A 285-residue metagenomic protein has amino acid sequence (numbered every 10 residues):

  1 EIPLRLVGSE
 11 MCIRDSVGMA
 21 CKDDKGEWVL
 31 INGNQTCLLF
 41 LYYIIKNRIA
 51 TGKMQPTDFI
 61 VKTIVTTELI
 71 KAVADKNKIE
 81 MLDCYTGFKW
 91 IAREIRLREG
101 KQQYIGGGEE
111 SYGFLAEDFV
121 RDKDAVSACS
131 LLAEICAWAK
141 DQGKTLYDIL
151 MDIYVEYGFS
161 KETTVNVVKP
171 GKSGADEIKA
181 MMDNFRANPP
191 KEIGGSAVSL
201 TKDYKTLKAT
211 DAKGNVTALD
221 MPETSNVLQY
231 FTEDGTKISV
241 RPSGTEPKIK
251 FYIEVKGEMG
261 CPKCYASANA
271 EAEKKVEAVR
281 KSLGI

Functional and structural regions predicted by a protein language model:
E1-I13: Single conserved hydrophobic/aromatic residue that forms the stacking wall/gate of nucleotide- or nucleobase-binding
S9, M19-V29, N47-R241, M259-Y265 (+1 more regions): Phosphate-binding and adjacent anionic-ligand microenvironments
E10, E27-I31, I249-I253: Short, well-ordered strand-loop elements centered on a beta-strand within folded domains, enriched for acidic residues
D15-V17, Q102, I249: Change "...and in nucleic-acid phosphodiester-cleaving endonucleases..." to "...and in nucleic-acid processing enzymes
G33-I44: Catalytic or ion-translocation cores adjacent to nucleophile or general acid/base/metal-coordination motifs in diverse
Q35-C37, P242-E246: A short, sequence-level motif marking secondary-structure junctions
P247, Y252-P262: A hydrophobic, small-residue-rich beta->alpha segment in the mid-to-C-terminal subdomain of diverse proteins
